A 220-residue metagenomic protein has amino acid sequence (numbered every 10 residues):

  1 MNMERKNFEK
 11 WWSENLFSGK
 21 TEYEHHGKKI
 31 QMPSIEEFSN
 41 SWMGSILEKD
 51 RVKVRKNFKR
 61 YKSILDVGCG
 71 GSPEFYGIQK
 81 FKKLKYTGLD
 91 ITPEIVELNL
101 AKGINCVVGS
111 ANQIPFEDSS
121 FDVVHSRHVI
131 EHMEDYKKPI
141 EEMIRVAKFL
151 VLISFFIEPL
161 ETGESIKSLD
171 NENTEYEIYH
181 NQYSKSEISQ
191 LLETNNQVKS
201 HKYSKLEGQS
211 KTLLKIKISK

Functional and structural regions predicted by a protein language model:
M1-Q113, I140, N181, G208-T212: Conserved N-terminal segment of class I S-adenosyl-L-methionine
H125: A conserved beta-strand element that flanks and buttresses the S-adenosyl-L-methionine
H128-H132: Short catalytic micro-motifs in class I SAM-dependent methyltransferases
M133-E142: A short, conserved alpha-helix within the catalytic core of class I
F149-I157: Conserved beta-strand signature within the Rossmann-like core of class I S-adenosyl-L-methionine
K167-E187: Acceptor-substrate binding/catalytic loop of class I
Q197-G208: Conserved S-adenosyl-L-methionine
K215-K220: C-terminal lobe and adjacent flexible extensions of AdoMet/dcAdoMet transferase-like proteins
